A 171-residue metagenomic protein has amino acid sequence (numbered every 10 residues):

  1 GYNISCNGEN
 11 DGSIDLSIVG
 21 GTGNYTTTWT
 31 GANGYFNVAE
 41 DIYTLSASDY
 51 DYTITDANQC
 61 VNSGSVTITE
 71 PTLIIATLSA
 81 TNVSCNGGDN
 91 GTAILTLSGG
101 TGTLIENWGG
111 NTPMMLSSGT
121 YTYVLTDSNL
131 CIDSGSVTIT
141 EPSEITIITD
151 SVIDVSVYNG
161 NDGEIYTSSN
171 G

Functional and structural regions predicted by a protein language model:
G1-G171: Proline- and Ser/Thr-rich low-complexity, intrinsically disordered segments
